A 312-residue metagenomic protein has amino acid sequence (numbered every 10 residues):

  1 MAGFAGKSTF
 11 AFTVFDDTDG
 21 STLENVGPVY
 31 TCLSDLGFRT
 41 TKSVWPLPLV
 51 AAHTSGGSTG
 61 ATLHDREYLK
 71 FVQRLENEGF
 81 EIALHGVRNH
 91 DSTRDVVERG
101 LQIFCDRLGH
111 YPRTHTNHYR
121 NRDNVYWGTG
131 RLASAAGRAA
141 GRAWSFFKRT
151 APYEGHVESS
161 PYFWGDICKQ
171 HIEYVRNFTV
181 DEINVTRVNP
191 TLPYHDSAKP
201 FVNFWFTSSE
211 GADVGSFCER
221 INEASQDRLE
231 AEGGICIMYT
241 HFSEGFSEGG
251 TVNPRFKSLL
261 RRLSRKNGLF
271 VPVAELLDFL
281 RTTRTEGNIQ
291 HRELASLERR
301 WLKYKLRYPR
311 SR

Functional and structural regions predicted by a protein language model:
M1-F201, G215-M238, F246-R312: Catalytic alpha-helical scaffold of carbohydrate-active enzymes acting on polysaccharides/glycoconjugates
A198-E210: Aromatic- and acid-rich polysaccharide-binding/catalytic face of secreted or lumenal carbohydrate-active enzymes
S243: Short, glycine-/Ser/Thr-/acidic-enriched flexible segments
